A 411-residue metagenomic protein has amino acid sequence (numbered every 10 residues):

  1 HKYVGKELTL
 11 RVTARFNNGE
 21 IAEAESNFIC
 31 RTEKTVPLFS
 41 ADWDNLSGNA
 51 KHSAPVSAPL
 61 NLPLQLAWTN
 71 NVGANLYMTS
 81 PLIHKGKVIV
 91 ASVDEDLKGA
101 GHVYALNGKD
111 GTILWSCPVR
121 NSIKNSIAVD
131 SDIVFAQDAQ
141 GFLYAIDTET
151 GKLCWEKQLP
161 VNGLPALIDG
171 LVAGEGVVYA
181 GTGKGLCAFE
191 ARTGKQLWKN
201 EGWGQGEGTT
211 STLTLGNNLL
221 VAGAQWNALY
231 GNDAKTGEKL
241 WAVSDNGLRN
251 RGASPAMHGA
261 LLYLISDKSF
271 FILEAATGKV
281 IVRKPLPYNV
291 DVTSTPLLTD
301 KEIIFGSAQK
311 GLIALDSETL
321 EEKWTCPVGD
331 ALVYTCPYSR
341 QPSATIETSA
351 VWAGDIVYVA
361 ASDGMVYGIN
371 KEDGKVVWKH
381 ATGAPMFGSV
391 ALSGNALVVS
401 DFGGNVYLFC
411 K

Functional and structural regions predicted by a protein language model:
K6-L10: Exposed beta-strand face motif in extracellular beta-rich ectodomains
V12-A14: Conserved structural position at the C-terminal beta-strand of extracellular beta-sandwich adhesion modules
I21-C30: Edge beta-strands of extracellular beta-sandwich domains
T35-L66: Blade/loop signatures of beta-propeller domains
A50, D94-K98, G141-F142, G185 (+4 more regions): Short glycine/acidic-enriched loop and turn motifs that connect beta-strands
T69-H84, S92-A100, L114-A128, L153-E175 (+9 more regions): Extracytoplasmic beta-rich repeat domains
N107-D110, D147-G151, E190-G194, D233-G237 (+4 more regions): Short loop/turn segments that connect beta-strands within beta-propeller blades
